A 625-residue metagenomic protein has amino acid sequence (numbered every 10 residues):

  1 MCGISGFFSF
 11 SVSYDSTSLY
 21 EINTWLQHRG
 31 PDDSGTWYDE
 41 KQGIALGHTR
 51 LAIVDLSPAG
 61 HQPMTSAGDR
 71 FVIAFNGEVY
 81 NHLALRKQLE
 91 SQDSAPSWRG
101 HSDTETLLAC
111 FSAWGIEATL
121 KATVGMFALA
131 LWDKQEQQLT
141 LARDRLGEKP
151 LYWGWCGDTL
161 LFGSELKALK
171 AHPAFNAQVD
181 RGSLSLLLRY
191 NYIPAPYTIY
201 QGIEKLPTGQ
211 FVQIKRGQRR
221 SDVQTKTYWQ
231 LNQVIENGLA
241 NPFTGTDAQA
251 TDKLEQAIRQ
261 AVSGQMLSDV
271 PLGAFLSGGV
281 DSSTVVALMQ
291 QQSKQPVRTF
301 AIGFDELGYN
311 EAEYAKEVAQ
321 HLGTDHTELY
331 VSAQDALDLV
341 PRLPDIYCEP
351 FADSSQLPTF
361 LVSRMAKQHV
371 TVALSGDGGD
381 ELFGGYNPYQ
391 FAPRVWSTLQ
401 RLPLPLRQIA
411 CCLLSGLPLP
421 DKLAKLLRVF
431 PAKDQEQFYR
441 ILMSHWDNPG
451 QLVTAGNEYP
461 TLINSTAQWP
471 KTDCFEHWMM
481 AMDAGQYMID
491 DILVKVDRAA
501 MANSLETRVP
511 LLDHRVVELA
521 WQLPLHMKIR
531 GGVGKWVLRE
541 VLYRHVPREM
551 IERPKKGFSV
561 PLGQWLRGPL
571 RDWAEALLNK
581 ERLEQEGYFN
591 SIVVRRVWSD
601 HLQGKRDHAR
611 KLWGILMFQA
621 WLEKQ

Functional and structural regions predicted by a protein language model:
M1-F7, E21, A171, G202-P207 (+6 more regions): Adenosyl-5′-phosphate
M1-Y347, T359, S363, R544-E549 (+3 more regions): Cysteine-centered catalytic environments shared across enzyme families
T36, P150-W153, T284-A287, L382 (+6 more regions): Generic hydrophobic alpha-helical membrane-span motif
V79-H82, T104-T106, R145, S282 (+7 more regions): Generic detector of well-ordered alpha-helical packing
A130, A352-V362, L402-Q408, E584: Short, basic, helix/turn surface patches
R145, L361-L417, P470, Y487 (+1 more regions): Active-site adenylate/phosphate-handling loop in enzymes that bind or generate adenylated species
L272-D281, E306-L307, S354-L357, L382 (+2 more regions): Glycine-rich loop motifs involved in handling phospho/adenylate chemistry
P341-D345, K367, Y389-F391, W565-R567: Short low-complexity, flexible loop/linker segments enriched in glycine and/or proline with clustered acidic
